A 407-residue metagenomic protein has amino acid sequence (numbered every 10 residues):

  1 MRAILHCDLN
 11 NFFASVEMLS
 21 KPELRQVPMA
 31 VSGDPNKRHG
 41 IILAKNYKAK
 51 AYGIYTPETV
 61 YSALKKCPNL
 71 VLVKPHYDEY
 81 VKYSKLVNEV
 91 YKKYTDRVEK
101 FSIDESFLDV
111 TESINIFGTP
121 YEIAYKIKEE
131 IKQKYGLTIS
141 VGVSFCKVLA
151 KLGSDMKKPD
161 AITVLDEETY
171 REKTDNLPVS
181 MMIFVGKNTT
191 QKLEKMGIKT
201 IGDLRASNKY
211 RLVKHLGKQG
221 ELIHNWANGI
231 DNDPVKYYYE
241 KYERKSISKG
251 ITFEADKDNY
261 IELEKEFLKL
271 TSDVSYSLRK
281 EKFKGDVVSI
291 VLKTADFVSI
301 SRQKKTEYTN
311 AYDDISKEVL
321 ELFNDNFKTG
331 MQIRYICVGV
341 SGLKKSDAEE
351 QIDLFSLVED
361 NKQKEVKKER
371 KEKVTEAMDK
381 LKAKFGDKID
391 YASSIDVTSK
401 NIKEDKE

Functional and structural regions predicted by a protein language model:
M1-L222, Y276, N361-E407: Gly/Gly-Pro- and Ser/Thr-rich, intrinsically disordered tail segments characteristic of DNA damage-repair and tolerance
H6, M181, Q191-I333, A348: DNA-contacting surface of Y-family translesion DNA polymerases
F12, P35-R38, A295-V298, L343-K345: Short, charged/polar surface micro-motifs in flexible loops or helix N-caps
S32-D34, T111, G250, K293 (+1 more regions): Structured loops at beta-to-helix junctions and adjacent beta-edge loops in soluble globular domains
I42, I162-T163, S299-R302, Q351: Short, well-ordered strand-loop elements centered on a beta-strand within folded domains, enriched for acidic residues
I139, V143, D286-V288, Y335-I336: A short glycine-rich, hydrophobically flanked beta-strand micro-motif that places a catalytic Asp/Glu for divalent metal
K304, Y308-E407: Acidic, metal-coordinating catalytic segment for phosphate/diphosphate chemistry, firing primarily on the Nudix
